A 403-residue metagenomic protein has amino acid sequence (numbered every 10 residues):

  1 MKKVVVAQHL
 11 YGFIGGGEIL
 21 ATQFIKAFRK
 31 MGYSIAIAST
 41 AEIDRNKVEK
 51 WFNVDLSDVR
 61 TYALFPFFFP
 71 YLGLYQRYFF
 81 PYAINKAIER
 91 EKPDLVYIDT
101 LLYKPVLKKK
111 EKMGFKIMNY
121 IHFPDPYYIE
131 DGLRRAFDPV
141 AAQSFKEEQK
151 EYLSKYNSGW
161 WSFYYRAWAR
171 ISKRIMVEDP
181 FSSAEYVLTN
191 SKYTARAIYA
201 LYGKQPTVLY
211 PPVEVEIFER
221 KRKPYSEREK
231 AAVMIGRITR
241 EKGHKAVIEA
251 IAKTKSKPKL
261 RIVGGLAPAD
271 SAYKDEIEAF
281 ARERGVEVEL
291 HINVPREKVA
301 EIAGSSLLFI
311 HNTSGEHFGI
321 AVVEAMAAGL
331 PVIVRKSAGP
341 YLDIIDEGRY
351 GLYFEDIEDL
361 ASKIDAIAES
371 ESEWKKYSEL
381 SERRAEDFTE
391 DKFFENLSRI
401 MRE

Functional and structural regions predicted by a protein language model:
K86, F137-V187, A195-R196: Membrane-proximal helix-turn-helix segments that form the acceptor-binding/catalytic region of lipid-linked
L188, P224-K242, I248-K253, L260-V263: Conserved donor-binding/catalytic core segment of Leloir-type glycosyltransferases
L260-E276, I292: Glycosyltransferase donor-sugar binding loop
K274-V294: Nucleotide-activated donor-binding/catalytic signature segment of Leloir-type glycosyltransferases, i.e., the conserved
E301-S306, L397: Short alpha-helical donor nucleotide-sugar binding micro-motif in glycosyltransferases
S314: Aromatic "clamp/platform" in nucleotide-sugar-dependent glycosyltransferases that forms part of the donor/acceptor
P331-R335: Short hydrophobic beta-strand element within catalytic cores of glycosyltransferases and related nucleotide-activated
E347-E358, A366-E371: Conserved acidic donor-binding segment of nucleotide-sugar-dependent glycosyltransferases
